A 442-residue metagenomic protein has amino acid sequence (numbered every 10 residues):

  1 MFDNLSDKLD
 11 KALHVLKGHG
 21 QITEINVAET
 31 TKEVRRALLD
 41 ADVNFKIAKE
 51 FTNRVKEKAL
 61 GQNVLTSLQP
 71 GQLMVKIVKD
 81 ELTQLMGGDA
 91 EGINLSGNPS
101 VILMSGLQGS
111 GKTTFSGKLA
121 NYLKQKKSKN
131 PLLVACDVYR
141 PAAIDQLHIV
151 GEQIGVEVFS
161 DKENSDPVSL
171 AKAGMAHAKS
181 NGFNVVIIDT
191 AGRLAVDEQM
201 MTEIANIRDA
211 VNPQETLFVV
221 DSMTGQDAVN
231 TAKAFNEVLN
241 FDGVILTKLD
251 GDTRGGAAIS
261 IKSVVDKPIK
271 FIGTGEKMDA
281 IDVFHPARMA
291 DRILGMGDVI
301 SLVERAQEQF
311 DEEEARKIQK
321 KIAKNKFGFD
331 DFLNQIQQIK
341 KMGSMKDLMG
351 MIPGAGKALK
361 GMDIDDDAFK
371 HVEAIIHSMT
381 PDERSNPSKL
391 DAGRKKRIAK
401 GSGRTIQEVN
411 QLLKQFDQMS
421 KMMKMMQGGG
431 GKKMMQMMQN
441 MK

Functional and structural regions predicted by a protein language model:
F2-H19, R288-K442: Long amphipathic alpha-helical segments used for membrane anchoring, targeting, substrate engagement, or oligomerization
K8-C136, A143-N164, A171-T190: Primarily NTPase-proximal linker/entry elements flanking Walker-type ATP/GTP-binding cores
L16, D42, V78, L107 (+9 more regions): Residue-level signature of catalytic and energy-coupling elements of molecular machines, predominantly ATP/GTP-dependent
H19, N26, T66, G92-S96 (+15 more regions): Replace "in large, NTP-powered and nucleic-acid-processing enzymes" with "in large, NTP-powered factors and other
D40, E57-L60, T83, G87 (+7 more regions): Generic secondary-structure signature for well-ordered alpha-helical cores
S110, Y139-P141, S165-P167, G192-V196 (+2 more regions): Short, small-residue-enriched loops and turns at beta-alpha junctions that line or gate enzyme active sites
K127-L132, I154-V158, N184-V186, V211-T216 (+2 more regions): Short, surface-exposed connector motifs at secondary-structure boundaries
A171-K172, F183, A195, Q199-D209 (+1 more regions): Conserved phosphate-handling catalytic cores of large alpha/beta enzymes
